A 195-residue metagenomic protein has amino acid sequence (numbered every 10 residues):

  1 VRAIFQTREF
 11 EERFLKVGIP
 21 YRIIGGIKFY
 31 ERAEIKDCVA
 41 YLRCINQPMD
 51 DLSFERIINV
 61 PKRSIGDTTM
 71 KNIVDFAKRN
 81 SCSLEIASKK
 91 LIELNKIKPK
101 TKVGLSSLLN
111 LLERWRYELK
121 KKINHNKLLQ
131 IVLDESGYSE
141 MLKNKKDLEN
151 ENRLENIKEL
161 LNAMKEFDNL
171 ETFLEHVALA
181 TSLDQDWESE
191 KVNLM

Functional and structural regions predicted by a protein language model:
V1-A3, G25: A short beta-strand-to-loop transition that corresponds to the Sensor-1 phosphate-sensing loop of AAA+ P-loop ATPases
I4-I19, R32, V39-M195: Conserved helicase C-terminal RecA-like lobe
P20-Y30: A short glycine-rich beta-strand->turn/loop micro-motif centered on a GG-aromatic cluster
